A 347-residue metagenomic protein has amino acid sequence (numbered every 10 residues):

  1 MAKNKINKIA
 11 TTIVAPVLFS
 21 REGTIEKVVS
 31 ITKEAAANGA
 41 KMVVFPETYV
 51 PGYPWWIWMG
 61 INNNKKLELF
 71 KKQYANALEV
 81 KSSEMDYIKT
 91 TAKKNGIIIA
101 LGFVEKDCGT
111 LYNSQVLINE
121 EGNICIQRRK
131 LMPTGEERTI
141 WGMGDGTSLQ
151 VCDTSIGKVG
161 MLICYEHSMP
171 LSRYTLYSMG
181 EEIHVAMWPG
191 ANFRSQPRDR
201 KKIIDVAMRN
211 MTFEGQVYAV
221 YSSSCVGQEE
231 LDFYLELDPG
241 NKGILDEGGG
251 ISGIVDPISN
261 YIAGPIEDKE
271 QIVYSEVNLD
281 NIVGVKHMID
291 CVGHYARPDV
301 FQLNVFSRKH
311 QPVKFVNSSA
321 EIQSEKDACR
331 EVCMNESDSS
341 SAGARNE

Functional and structural regions predicted by a protein language model:
M1-M42: N-terminal glycine-/serine-/threonine-rich phosphate-binding loop
I6-L18, S114, Q127, K158-E166 (+1 more regions): Active-site-proximal beta-strand elements of phosphoester/diester hydrolases
R21, K33-E120, G190-V217: Cys-nucleophile CN-hydrolase/nitrilase-fold catalytic domain and related Cys-dependent amidase chemistry that acts on
E79-A100, K158, C164-V273: CN hydrolase (nitrilase-like) catalytic-core segments centered on the catalytic cysteine and neighboring Lys/Glu
D107, G142, N241-L245: Short Gly/Pro-enriched turn/cap motifs at secondary-structure boundaries
E121, Q127-R128, P265: Short hydrophobic alpha-helix segments
T134-Q150, H167-L171: Active-site glycine-rich loop that binds ribose-phosphate moieties when present
Y218, S223-E347: C-terminal beta-strand edge segments of enzyme domains
